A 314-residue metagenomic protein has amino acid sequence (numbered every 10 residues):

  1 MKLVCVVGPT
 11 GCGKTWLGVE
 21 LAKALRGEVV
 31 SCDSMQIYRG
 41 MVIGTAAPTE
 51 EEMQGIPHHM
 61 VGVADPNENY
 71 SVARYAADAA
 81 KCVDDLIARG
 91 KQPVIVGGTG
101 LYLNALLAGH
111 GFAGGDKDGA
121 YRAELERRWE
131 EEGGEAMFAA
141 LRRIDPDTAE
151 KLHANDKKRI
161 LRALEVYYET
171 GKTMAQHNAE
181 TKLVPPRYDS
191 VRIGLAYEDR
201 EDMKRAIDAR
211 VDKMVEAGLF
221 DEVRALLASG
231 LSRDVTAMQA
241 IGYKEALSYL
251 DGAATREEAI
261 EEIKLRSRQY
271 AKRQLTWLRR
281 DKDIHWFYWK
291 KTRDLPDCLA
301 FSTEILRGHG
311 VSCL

Functional and structural regions predicted by a protein language model:
M1-L314: Phosphate/pyrophosphate-binding catalytic cores of soluble transferases and nucleic-acid-acting enzymes
